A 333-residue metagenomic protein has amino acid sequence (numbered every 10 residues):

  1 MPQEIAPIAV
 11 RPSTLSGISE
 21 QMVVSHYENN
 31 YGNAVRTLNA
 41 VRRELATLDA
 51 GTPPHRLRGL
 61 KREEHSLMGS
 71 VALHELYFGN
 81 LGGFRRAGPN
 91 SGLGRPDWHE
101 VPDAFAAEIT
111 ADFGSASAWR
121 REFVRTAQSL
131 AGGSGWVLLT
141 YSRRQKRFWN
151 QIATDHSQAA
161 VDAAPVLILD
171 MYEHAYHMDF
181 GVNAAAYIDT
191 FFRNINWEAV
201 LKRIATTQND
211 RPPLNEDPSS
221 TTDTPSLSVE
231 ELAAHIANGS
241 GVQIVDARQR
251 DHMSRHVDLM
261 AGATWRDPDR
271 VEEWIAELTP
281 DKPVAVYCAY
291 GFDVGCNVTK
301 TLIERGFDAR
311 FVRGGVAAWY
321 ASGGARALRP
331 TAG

Functional and structural regions predicted by a protein language model:
M1-D217: Feature for soluble, non-membrane regions of globular proteins
P7, I152, D246, P268 (+1 more regions): Pocket-edge structural micro-motifs
Y172, V245-A247: Active-site flanking residues adjacent to catalytic metal/cofactor-binding acidic residues
N209-V242, R250-A285, Y290-G333: Rhodanese-like catalytic fold shared by cysteine-dependent sulfurtransferases and DSP/PTP-type phosphatases
